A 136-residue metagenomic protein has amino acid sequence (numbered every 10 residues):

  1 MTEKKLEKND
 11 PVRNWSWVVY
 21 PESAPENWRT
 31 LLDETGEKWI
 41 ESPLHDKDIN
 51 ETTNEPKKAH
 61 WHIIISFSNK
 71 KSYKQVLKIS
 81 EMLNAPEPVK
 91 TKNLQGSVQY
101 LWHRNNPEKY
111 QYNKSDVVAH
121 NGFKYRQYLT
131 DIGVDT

Functional and structural regions predicted by a protein language model:
M1-S16, Y20-R29, Y73-T136: Catalytic "initiation/cleavage/transfer" segments centered on a nucleophilic residue and adjacent nucleic-acid-engaging
K8-P11, D33-T35, P56-K57: Flexible, charged surface loops at secondary-structure boundaries
V18, I40-S80, V98-W102: Histidine-centered divalent-metal-coordination microenvironment in nucleic-acid enzymes
S23-P43: Short amphipathic alpha-helix segments
